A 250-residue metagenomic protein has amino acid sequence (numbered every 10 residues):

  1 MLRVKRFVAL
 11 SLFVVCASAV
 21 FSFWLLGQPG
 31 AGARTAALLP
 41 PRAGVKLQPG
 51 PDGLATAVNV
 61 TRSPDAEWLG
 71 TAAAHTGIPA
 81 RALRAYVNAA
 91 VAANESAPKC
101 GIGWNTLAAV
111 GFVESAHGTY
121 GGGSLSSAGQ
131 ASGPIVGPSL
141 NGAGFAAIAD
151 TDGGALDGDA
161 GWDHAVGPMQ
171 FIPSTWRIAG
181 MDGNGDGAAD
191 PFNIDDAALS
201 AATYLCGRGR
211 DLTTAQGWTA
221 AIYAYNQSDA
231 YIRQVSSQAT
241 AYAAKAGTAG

Functional and structural regions predicted by a protein language model:
L2-T35: Hydrophobic single-pass membrane-targeting/anchoring helices
G27-N94: N-terminal export signals and maturation junctions of secreted/periplasmic proteins
A66-G250: Catalytic glycan-binding domains that act on GlcNAc-containing polysaccharides
